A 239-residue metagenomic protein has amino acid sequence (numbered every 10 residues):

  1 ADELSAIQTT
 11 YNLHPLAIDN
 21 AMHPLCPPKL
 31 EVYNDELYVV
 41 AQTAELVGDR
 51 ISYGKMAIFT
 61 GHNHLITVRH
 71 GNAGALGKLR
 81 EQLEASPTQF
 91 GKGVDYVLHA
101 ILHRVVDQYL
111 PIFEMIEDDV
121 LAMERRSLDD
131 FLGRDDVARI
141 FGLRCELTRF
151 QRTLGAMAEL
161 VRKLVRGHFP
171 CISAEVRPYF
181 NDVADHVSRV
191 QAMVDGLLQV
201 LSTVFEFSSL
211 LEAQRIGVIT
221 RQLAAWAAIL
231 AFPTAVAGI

Functional and structural regions predicted by a protein language model:
A1-E175, Y179-D182, H186-G196: Peripheral, non-transmembrane regulatory/ligand-interaction domains of membrane transport proteins
N12, D185-I239: Hydrophobic alpha-helical transmembrane segments and their immediately adjacent juxtamembrane loops
